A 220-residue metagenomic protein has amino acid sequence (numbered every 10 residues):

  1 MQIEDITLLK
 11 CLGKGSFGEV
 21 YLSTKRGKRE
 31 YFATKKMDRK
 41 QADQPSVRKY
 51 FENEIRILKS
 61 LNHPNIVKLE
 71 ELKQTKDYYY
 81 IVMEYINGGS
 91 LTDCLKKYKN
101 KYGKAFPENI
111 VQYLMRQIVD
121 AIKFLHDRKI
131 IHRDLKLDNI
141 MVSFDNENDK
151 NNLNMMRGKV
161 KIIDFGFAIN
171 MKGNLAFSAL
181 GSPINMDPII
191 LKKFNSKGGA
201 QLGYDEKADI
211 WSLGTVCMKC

Functional and structural regions predicted by a protein language model:
E19: Conserved N-lobe ATP-binding subsite of Hanks-type protein kinase domains, especially the beta3 VAIK lysine
E71-L72: A short, aromatic-enriched beta-strand patch in the conserved N-lobe beta-sheet of the protein kinase catalytic domain
D77-S90, C94: Conserved short submotifs of the Hanks-type protein kinase catalytic core that shape the nucleotide-binding pocket
T92-A105: AlphaC helix of the protein kinase catalytic domain
L114-M115: Activation segment signature within eukaryotic-like protein kinase domains
I118-I130: Protein kinase catalytic-loop region centered on the HRD/HxD motif
